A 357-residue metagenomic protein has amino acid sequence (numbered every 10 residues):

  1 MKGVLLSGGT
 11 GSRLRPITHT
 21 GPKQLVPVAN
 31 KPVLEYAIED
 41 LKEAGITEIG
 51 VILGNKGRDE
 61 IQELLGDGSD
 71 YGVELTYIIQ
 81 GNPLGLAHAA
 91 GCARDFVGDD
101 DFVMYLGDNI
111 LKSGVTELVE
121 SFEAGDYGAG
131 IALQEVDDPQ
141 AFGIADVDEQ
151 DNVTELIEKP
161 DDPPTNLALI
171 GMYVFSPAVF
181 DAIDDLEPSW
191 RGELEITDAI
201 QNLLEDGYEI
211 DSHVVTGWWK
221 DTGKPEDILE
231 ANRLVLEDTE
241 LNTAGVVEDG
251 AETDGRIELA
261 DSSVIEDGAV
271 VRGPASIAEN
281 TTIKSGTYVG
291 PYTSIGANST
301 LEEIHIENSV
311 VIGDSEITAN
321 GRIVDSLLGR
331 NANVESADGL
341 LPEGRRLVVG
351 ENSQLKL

Functional and structural regions predicted by a protein language model:
K2-L5, R13-P16, V26-P27, K31-Y105 (+1 more regions): Conserved N-terminal catalytic core of the sugar/cofactor nucleotidyltransferase
G9, D108, E135, K224: Active-site glycine-centered loops adjacent to acidic/histidine catalytic or metal-binding residues that shape
G9, K56, P177-A178, E226: Alpha-helix/helix-capping structural signal
Q24, E74-T76, N152-E155, E209-D211: Conserved beta-strand segments of alpha/beta enzyme cores
L25, A145-V147, S212: A structural signal for short hydrophobic beta-strand segments in well-ordered beta-sheet cores
E48-G54, A132-L133, V310, L327: Short internal beta-strands
K112-W190: Conserved core of the sugar-phosphate nucleotidyltransferase
D185-L357: Left-handed beta-helix
